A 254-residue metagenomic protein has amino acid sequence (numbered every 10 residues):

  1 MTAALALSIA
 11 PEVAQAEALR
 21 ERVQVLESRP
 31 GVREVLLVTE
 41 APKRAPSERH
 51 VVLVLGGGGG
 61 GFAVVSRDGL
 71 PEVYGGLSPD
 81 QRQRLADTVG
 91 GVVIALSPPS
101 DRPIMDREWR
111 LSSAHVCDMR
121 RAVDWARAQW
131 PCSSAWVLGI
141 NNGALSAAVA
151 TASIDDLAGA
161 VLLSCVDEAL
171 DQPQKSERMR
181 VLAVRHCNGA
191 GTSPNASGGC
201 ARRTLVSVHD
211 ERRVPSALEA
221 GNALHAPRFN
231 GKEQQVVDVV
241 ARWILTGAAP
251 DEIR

Functional and structural regions predicted by a protein language model:
M1-S8: Bacterial N-terminal signal peptides
A14-S47: N-terminal cap/lid segment of alpha/beta-hydrolase-fold proteins
R44-R84, T88: Short, surface-exposed "cap/lid" segments of acyl-processing enzymes
L77, M105-W130: Alpha/beta-hydrolase active-site loop
R82-P103: Conserved alpha/beta-hydrolase
R121-R178: Primarily recognizes the serine-hydrolase "nucleophile elbow" in alpha/beta-hydrolase and SGNH/GDSL folds
A158-R213: The feature captures the conserved acid-bearing segment of alpha/beta-hydrolase catalytic domains
R202-R254: C-terminal catalytic histidine-bearing segment of alpha/beta-hydrolase fold enzymes
